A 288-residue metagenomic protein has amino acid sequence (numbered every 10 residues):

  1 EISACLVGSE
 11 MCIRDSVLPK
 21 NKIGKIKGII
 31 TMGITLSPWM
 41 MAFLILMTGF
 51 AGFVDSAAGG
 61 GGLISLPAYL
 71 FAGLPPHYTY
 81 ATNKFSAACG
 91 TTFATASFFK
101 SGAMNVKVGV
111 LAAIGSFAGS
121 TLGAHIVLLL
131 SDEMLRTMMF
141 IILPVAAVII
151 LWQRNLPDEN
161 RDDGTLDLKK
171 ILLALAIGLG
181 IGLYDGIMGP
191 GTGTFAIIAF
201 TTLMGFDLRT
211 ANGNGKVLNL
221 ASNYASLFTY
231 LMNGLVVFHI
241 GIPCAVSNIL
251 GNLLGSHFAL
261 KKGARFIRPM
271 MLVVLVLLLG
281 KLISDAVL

Functional and structural regions predicted by a protein language model:
E1-D15: Single conserved hydrophobic/aromatic residue that forms the stacking wall/gate of nucleotide- or nucleobase-binding
I29-P75, R161-N212: Selected transmembrane alpha-helices and immediately adjacent juxtamembrane segments of polytopic inner-membrane
M41, K84, M139-L143, A147 (+3 more regions): Residues within membrane-spanning alpha-helices of integral membrane proteins, especially the hydrophobic core/packing
I45, G49, F53, K84 (+9 more regions): Residue-level signature of the transmembrane alpha-helical core of multi-pass small-molecule transporters
H77-A81, N212-K216: Small-residue hotspots at the loop-to-helix junctions and early N-terminal turns of transmembrane alpha-helices
A81-M134, M138-I141, N223-V273: Selective hydrophobic functional segments
F93-A103, F140-L166, L277-L288: Transmembrane helix exit motif
G180-M188, S226-G234, G241, L278-L288: Hydrophobic alpha-helical transmembrane segments in multi-pass integral membrane proteins
